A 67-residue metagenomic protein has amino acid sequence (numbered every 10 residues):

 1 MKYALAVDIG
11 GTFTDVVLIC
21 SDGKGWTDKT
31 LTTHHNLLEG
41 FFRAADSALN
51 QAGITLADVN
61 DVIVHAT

Functional and structural regions predicted by a protein language model:
M1-T67: N-terminally biased helix-coil "hinge/interface" segments that flank
